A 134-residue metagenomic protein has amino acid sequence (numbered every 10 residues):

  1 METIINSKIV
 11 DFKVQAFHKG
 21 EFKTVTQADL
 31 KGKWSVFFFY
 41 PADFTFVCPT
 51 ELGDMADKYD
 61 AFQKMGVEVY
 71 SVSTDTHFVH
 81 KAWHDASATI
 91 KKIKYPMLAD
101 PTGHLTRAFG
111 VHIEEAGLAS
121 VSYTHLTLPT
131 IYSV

Functional and structural regions predicted by a protein language model:
M1-A28: N-terminal "domain-start" segment that seeds a small globular fold
V10, W34, S120-S122: Short loop/turn microsegments at loop-to-beta-strand junctions
Q27-P49: Short active-site neighborhood of thiol/selenol oxidoreductases, capturing the structured segment around
Y40-P41, S73, P101: A secondary-structure boundary/capping signal
T45, S73, T124: Ser/Thr-glycine-rich phosphate-binding loops at phosphate-binding pockets of nucleotides, nucleotide cofactors
P49-I90, H104-L105: Structural microenvironment flanking redox-active thiols in thiol-disulfide oxidoreductases
H84-S120: Short, internal strand/loop/helix patches that form the active-site neighborhood or redox-interaction surface
H125-V134: Single conserved hydrophobic/aromatic residue that forms the stacking wall/gate of nucleotide- or nucleobase-binding
